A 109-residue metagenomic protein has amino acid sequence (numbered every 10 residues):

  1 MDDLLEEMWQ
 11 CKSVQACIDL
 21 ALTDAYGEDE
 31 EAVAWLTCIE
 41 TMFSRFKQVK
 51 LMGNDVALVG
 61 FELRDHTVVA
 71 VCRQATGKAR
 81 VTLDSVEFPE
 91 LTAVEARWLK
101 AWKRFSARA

Functional and structural regions predicted by a protein language model:
M1-Q48: Mixed-charge, Lys/Arg-rich low-complexity intrinsically disordered regions
T41-M42, L63-D65: Short solvent-exposed loop/turn micro-motifs enriched in small/polar/acidic residues
K47-A57: Short coil-to-beta-strand transition motifs
L51-G53, Q74-K78: Glycine-centered tight beta-turn/hairpin loop motif at sheet-sheet or coil-to-beta transitions
V59-F61: Residue-level recognition of beta-strand microenvironments
D65-V71: Short aromatic-glycine-enriched beta-strand elements
G77-E87: A short macromolecule-binding patch
V86-A109: Helix-rich interaction surfaces within compact, conserved domain-sized segments that mediate assembly or partner
